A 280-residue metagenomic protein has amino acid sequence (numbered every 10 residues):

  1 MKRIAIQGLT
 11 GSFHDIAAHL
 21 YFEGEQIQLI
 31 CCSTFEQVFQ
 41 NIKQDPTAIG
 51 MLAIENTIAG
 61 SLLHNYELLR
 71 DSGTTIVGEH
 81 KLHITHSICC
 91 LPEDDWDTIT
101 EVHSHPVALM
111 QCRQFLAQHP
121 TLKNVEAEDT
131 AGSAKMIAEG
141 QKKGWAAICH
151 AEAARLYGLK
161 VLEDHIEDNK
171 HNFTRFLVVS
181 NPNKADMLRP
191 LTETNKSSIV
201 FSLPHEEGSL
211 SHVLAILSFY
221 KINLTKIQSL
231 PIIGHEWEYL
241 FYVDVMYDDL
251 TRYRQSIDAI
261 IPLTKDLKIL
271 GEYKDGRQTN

Functional and structural regions predicted by a protein language model:
M1-N280: Domain-level signature for soluble enzymes in the chorismate/prephenate branch of the shikimate pathway
